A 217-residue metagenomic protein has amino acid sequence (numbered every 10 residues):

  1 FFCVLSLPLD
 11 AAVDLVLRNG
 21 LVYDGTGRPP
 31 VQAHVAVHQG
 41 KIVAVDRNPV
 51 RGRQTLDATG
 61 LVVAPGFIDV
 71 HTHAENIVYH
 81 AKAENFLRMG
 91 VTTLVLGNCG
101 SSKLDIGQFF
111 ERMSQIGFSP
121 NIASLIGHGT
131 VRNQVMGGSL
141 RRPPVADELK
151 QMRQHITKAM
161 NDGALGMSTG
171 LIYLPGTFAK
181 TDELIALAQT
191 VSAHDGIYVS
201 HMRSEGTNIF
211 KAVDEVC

Functional and structural regions predicted by a protein language model:
F1-P8: Bacterial N-terminal signal peptides
L5, V16, V63-A64, I122: Conserved Rossmann-like nucleotide-binding pocket used by diverse enzymes that bind dinucleotide cofactors
V13-D14, V22-G66: Histidine-rich, glycine-flanked metal-binding segment
V16, G66-I68, Y198: Residue-level marker for buried hydrophobic side chains located in beta-strands that build the well-ordered beta-sheet
G25, C99, I172: Flexible loop residues that form catalytic and substrate-binding hotspots at small-molecule/glycan-binding clefts
A58-V63, T72-A74, V78-T169, A188 (+1 more regions): Divalent-metal coordination cores built from histidine and acidic residues
M167-C217: Active-site core of metal-dependent hydrolases
